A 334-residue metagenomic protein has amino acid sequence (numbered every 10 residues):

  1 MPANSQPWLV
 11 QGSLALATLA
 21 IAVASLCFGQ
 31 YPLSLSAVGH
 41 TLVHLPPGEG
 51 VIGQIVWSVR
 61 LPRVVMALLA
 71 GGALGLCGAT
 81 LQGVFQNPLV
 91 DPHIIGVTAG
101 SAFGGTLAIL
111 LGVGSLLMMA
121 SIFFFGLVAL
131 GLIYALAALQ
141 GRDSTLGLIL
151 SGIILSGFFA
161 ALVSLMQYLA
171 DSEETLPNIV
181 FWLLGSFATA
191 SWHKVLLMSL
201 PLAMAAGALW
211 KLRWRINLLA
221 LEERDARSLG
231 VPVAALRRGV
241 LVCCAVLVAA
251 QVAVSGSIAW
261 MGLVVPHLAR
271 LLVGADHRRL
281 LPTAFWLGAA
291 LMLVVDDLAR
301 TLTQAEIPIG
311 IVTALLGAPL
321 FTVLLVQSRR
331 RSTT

Functional and structural regions predicted by a protein language model:
M1-T334: Alpha-helical transmembrane segments in inner-membrane proteins
